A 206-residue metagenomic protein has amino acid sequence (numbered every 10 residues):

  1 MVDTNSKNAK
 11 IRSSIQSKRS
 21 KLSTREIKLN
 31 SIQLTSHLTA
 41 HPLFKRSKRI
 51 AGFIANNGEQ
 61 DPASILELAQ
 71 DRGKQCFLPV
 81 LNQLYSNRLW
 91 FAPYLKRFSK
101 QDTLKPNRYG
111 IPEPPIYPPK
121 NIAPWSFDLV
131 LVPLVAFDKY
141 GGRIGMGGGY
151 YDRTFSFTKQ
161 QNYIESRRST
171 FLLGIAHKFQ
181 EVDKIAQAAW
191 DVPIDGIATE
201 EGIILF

Functional and structural regions predicted by a protein language model:
M1-N5, K10, P115-I116, K120-N121 (+3 more regions): Surface-exposed, charge/polar-rich loops and edge strands
V2-W125: N-terminal active-site beta-alpha-beta segment that forms phosphate/nucleotide-binding and substrate-recognition loops
R19, P133-A136: Short, histidine-centered active-site or binding-site loop motifs used for metal coordination, general acid-base
N56-G58, V135-K139: Short glycine-rich anion-binding loops that position phosphate/pyrophosphate groups of nucleotides and phosphorylated
P62-Q70, Y151-S156, I194: Short amphipathic alpha-helical segments and helix-helix/interface helices
